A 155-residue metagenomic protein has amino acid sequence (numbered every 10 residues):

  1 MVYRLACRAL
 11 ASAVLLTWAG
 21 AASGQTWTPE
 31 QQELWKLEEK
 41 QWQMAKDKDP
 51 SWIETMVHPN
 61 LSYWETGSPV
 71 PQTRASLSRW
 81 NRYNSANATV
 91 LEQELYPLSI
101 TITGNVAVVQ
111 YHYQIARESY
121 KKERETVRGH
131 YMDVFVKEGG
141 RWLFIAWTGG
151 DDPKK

Functional and structural regions predicted by a protein language model:
M1-A11: Bacterial N-terminal signal peptides that target proteins for export
A11-S12, A22: Cleavable N-terminal signal peptides
P29-W35, P50-T103, Y120-V127: A solvent-exposed, acidic/Ser-Thr-rich amphipathic alpha-helical stretch
L91, G104-I115, G129: A short hydrophobic beta-strand element
I100-A107, E123, F135-R141: A short, structured loop/turn motif at beta-sheet edges
R128-K154: Short beta-strand edge/turn micro-motifs at domain boundaries
